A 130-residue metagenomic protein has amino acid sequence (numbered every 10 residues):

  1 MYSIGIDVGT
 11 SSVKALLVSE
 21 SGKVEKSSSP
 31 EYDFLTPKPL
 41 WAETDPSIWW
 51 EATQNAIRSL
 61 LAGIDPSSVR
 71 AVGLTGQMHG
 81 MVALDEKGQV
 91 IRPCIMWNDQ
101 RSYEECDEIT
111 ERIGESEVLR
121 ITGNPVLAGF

Functional and structural regions predicted by a protein language model:
M1-R92, E104, R120: N-terminal glycine/serine-rich phosphate-binding loop of ATP-dependent small-molecule kinases, especially carbohydrate
V82-F130: Glycine-rich phosphate-binding loop and adjoining helix at the ATP-binding site of ATP-dependent phosphoryl-transfer
